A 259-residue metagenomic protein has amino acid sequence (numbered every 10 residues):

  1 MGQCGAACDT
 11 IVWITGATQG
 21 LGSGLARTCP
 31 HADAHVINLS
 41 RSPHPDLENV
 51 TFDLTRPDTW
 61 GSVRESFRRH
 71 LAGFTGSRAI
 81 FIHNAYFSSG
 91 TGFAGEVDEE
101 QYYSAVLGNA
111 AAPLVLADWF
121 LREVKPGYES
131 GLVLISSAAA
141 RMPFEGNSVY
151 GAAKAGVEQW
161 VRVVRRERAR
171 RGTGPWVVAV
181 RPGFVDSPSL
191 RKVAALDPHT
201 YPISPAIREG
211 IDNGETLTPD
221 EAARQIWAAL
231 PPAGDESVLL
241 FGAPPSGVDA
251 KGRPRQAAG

Functional and structural regions predicted by a protein language model:
T15, G76-F87, N109, L134: Rossmann-fold scaffold of SDR-type NAD(P)-dependent oxidoreductases
T18, G22, A26: N-terminal Rossmann NAD(P)H-binding glycine-rich loop of SDR-like oxidoreductase domains
P45-D58: Rossmann-fold cofactor-recognition segment
S77, Y86-Y103, R122, G146: Conserved mid-core segment of classical short-chain dehydrogenase/reductases
G95-L114, V133, V157: Catalytic Tyr-X3-Lys loop
A117, A153: Active-site helix of classical SDR
S137: Residue(s) in the substrate-gating loop at a strand-loop-helix junction that position the organic substrate next
A179, P198-R255: C-terminal helical subdomain
